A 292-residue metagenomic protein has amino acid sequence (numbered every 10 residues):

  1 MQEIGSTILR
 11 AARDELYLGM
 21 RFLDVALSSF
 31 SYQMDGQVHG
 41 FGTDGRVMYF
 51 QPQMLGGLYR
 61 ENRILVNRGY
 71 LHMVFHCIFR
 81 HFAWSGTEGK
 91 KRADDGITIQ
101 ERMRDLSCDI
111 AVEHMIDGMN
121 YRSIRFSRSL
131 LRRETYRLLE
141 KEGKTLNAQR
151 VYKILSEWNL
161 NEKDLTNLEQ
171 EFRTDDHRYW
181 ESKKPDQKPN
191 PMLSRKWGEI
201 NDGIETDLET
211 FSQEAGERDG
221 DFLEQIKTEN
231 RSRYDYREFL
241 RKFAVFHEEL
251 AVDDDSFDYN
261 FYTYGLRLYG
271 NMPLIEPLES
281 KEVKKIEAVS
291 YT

Functional and structural regions predicted by a protein language model:
M1-N67, V74-L278, E282-V283: Short, functionally important secondary-structure microenvironments
E287-A288: A short alpha/beta connector and helix-capping loop motif
Y291-T292: Conserved small/polar residues in nucleotide/adenosyl-binding loops
